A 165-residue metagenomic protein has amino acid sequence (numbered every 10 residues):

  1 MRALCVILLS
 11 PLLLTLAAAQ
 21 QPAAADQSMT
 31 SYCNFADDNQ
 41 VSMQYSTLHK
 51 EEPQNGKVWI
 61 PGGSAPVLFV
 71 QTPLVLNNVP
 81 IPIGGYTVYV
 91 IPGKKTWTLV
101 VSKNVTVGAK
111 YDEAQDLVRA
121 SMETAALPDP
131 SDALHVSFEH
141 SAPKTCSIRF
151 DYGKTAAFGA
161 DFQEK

Functional and structural regions predicted by a protein language model:
L4-V6, P66, P73, D112: Short, functionally important structural connectors and interaction interfaces within domains
C5-T15: Bacterial N-terminal signal peptides
V6, I91, G153: Residue-level marker of positions within ordered structural domains that often coincide with functionally constrained
Q20-P61, G108-K165: Primarily secretory-pathway and cell-envelope proteins
G63-V107: Mid-length scaffold segments of soluble, non-membrane domains
